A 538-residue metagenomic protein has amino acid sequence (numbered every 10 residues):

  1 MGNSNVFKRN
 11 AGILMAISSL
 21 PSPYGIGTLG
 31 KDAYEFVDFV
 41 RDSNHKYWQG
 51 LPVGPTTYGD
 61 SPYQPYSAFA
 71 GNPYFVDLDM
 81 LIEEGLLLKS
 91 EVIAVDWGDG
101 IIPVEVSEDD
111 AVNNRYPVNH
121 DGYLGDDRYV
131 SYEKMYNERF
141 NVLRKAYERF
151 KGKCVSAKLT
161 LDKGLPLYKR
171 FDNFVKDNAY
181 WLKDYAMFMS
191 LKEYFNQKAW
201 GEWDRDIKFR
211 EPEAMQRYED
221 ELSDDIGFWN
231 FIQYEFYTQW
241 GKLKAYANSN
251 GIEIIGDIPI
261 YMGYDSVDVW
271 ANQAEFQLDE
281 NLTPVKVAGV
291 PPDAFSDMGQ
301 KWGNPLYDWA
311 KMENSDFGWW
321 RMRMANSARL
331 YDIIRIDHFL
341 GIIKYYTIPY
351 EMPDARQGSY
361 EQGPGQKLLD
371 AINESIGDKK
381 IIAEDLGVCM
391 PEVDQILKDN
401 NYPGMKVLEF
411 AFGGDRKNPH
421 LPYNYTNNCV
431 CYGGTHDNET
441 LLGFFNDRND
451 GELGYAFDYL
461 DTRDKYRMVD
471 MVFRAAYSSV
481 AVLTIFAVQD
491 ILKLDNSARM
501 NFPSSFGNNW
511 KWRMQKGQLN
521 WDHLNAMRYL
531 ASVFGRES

Functional and structural regions predicted by a protein language model:
M1-N44: Mature N-terminal, pre-catalytic/accessory segment of carbohydrate-active enzymes
G2-F7, A16, S22, D60-Y237 (+3 more regions): Alpha-amylase-like alpha-glycosidases and glucanotransferases acting on alpha-linked glucans and related
K31-T56, R329-Y331: Catalytic domains of carbohydrate-active enzymes, especially glycoside hydrolases
R41, W240-N248, N373, L397-K398: Surface-exposed amphipathic alpha-helices with a cationic face
L51, E253-I255, P259, I333 (+1 more regions): Outer-envelope exported proteins of Gram-negative bacteria
W229-M262: Conserved, well-ordered alpha-helix/loop/beta-strand core segments that scaffold catalytic motifs
K516-S538: Terminal-tail/helix-coil boundary detector
